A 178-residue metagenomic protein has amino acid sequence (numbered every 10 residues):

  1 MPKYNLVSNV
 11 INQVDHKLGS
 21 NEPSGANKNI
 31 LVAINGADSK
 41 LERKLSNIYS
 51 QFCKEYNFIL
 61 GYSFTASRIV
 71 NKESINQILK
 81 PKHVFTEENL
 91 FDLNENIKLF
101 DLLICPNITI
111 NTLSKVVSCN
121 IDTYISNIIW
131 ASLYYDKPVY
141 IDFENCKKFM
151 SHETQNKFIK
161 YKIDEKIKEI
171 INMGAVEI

Functional and structural regions predicted by a protein language model:
M1-Y124, I129-I178: A cross-family phosphate/adenosyl-ligand binding-site feature
